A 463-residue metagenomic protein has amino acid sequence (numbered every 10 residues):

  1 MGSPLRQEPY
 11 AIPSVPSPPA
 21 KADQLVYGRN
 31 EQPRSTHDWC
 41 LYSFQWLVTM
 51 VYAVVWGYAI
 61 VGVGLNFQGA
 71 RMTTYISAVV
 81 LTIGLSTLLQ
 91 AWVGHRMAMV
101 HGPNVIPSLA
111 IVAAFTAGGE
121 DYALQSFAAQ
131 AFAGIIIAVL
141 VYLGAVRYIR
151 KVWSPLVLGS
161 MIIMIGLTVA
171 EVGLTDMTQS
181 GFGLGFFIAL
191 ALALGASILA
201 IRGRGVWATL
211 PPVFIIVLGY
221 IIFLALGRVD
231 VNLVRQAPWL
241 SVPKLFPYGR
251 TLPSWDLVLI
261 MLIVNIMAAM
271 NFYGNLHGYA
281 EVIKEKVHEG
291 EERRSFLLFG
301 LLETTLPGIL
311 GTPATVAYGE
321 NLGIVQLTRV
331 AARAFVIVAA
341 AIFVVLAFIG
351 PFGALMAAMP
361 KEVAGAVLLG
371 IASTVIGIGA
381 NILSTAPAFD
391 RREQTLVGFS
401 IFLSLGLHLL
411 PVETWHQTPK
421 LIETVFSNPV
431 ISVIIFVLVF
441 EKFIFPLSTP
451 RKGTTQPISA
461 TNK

Functional and structural regions predicted by a protein language model:
M1-Y42, V231-F246, E281-H288, K442-K463: Intrinsically disordered, low-complexity non-transmembrane regions of multi-pass membrane transporters
G2-A98, I106-G119: N-terminal signal-anchor module of multipass membrane proteins
Y10, S14, V54-G62, L192-L199 (+4 more regions): Juxtamembrane interface elements at the cytosolic ends of transmembrane helices in multi-pass membrane proteins
T36, G62-L89, V93, L262-R333: Membrane-embedded helical hairpins/re-entrant loop segments and their flanking transmembrane helices within multi-pass
H37-V54, G183-L192, L210-P211, A225-L226 (+2 more regions): Hydrophobic, membrane-embedded alpha-helices of multi-pass small-molecule transporters
H95-S108, K151-L158, A208-V213, T312-N321 (+2 more regions): Short, non-helical or kinked segments that cap or interrupt transmembrane helices
V112-A117, A196, N321-V336, I342-L346: Interfacial segments of multi-pass membrane proteins
G118-D230, A340, V345-T454: Membrane-embedded alpha-helical modules
